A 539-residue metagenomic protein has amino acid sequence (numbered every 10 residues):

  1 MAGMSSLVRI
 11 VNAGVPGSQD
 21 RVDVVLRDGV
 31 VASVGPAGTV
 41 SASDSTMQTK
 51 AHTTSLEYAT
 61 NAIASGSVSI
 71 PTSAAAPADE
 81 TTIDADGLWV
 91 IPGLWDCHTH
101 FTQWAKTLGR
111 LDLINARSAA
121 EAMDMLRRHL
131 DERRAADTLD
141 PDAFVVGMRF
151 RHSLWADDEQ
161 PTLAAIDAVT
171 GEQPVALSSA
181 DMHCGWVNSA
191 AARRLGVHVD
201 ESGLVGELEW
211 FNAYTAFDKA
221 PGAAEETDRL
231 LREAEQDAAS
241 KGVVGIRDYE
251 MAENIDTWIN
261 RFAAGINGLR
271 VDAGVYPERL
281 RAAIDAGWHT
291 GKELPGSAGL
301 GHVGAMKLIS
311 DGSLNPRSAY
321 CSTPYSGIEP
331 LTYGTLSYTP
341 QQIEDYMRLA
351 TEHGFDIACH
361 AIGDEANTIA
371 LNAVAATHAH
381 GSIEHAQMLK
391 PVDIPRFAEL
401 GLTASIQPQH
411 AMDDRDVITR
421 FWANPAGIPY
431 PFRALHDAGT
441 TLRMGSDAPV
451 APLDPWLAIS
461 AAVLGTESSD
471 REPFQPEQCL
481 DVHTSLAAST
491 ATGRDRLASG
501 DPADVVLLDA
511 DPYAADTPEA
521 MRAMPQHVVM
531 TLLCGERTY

Functional and structural regions predicted by a protein language model:
G3-V11, P16-R27, A32-S33, A37-D44 (+8 more regions): Divalent metal-binding segments
V11, D454, T466-Y539: C-terminal cap of metal-dependent C-N hydrolases
A105, S189, I255, I259 (+4 more regions): Histidine/acidic-residue-rich catalytic or RNA/ligand-binding cores of hydrolases and nuclease-related proteins
T107-I114, H380, H385, D414-N424 (+3 more regions): Short beta-alpha connecting loops at secondary-structure transitions that line or flank enzyme active sites
G242, G312, H360, F397 (+1 more regions): Conserved, mostly hydrophobic/aromatic
L314, F355-D364, I406-P408, L435-A458 (+1 more regions): Short acidic/histidine-rich active-site segments
A375-A379, R396-S405, A438-T441, V463-L464: Glycine-enriched alpha-helix->loop->beta-strand junction motifs that scaffold or abut catalytic
